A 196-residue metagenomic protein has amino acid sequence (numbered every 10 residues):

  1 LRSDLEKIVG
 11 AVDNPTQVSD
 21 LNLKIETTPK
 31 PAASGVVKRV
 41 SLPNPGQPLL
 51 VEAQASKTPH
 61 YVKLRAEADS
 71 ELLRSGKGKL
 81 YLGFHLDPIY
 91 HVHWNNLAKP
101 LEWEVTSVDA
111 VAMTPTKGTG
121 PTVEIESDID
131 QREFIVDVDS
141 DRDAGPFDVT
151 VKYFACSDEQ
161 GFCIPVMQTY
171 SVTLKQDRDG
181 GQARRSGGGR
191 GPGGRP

Functional and structural regions predicted by a protein language model:
L1-I8: A short, hydrophobic beta-strand/beta-hairpin element that forms part of a small beta-sheet core
V9-P196: Extracellular/lumen-exposed scaffold segments
